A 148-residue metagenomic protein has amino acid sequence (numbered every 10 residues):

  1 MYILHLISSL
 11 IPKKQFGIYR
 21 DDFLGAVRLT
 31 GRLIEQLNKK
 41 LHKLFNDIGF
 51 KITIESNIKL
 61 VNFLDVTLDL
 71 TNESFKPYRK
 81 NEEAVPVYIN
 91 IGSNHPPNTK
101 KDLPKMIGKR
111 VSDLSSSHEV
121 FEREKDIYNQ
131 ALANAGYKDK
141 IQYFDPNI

Functional and structural regions predicted by a protein language model:
M1-I148: Charged structural interfaces that engage phosphate-rich ligands and support phosphoryl-transfer chemistry
